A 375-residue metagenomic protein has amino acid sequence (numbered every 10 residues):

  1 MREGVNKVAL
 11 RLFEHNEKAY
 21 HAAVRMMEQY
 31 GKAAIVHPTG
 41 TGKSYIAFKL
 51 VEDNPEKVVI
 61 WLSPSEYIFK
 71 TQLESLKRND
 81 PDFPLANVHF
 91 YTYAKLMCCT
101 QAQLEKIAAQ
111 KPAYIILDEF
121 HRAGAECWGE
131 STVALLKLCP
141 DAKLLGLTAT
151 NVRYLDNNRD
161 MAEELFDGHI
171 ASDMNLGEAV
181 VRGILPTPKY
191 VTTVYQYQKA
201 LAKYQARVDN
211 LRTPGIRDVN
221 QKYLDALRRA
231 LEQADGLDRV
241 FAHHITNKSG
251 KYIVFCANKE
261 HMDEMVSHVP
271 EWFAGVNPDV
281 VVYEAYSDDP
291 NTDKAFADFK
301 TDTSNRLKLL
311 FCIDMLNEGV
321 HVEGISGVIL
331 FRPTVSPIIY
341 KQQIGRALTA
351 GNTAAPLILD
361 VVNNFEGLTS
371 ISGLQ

Functional and structural regions predicted by a protein language model:
Q29-L50: Walker A/P-loop
P64-I68, Y91-C99, R122-A125, A257-E260 (+2 more regions): Conserved helicase motor
F69-K111: Inter-Walker segment of RecA-like/P-loop motor cores
K70, D263-E264, V269, N277-L316: Conserved helicase ATPase core of P-loop NTP-dependent helicases/translocases
Y93, K106-G146, T150-V152: SF2 helicase catalytic motif II
D156-Y252, V266: Interdomain helical connector at the RecA1-RecA2 junction of SF1/SF2 helicase-like NTPases
K308, D314-T353: Conserved RecA-like helicase motor core of SF1/SF2 enzymes
R346-L374: Conserved segment of the helicase C-terminal RecA-like domain
